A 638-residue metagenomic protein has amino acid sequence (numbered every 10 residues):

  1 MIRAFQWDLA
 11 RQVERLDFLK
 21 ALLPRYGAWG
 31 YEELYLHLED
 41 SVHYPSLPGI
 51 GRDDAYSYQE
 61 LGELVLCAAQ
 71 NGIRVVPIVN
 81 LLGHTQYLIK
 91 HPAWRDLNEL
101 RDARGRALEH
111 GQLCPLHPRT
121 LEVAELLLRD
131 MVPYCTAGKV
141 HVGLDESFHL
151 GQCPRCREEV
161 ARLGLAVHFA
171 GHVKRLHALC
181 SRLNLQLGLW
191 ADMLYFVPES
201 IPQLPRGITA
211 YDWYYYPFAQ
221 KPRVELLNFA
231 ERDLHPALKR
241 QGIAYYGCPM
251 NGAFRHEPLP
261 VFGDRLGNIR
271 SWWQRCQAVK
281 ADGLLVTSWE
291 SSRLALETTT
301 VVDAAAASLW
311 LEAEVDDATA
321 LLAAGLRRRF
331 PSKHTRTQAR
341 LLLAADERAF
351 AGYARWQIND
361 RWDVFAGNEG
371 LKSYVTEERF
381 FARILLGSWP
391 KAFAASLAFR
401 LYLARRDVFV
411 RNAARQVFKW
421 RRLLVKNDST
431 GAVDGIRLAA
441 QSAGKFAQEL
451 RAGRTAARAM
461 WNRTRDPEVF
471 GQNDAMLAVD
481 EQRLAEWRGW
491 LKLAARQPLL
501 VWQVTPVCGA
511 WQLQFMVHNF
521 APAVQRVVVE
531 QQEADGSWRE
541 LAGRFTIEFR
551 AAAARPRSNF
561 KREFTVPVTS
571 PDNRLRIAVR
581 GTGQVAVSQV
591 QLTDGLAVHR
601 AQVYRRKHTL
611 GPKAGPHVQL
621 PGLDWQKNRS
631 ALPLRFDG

Functional and structural regions predicted by a protein language model:
M1-E14, W29: An acidic-aromatic substrate-binding cleft motif
R3, L19-P24, E63-L66, G72 (+5 more regions): Substrate-binding groove of N-acetylhexosamine-processing glycoside hydrolases
F18-D40, Y134: Catalytic domains of carbohydrate-active enzymes, especially glycoside hydrolases
G27, Y35-R74, H84-E122, E146-G171: Aromatic- and acidic-residue-enriched carbohydrate-binding clefts of CAZyme catalytic domains
Y35-D40, P77-L81, L144, A191 (+2 more regions): Glycine-rich, histidine-containing beta strand-loop boundary motifs that form or position
L500-E540, F560-H617, G622-G638: Aromatic, loop-rich ligand-recognition surfaces of beta-strand-rich domains
E540-A553, R606: Solvent-exposed serine/threonine-rich low-complexity stretches and specific carbohydrate-binding patches
